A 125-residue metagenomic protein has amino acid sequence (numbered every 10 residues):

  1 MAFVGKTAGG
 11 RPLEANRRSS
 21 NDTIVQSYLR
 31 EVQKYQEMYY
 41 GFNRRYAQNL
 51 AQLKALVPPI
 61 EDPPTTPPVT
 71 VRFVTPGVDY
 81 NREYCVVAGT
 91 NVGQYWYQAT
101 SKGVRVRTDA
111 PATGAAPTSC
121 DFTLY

Functional and structural regions predicted by a protein language model:
M1-S27, K34-Y35: Amphipathic alpha-helical segments typified by the pilin-like N-terminal helix that continues immediately C-terminal
K34-Y125: Periplasmic/extracellular, small/polar-rich flexible segments of pilin-like filament-forming proteins
